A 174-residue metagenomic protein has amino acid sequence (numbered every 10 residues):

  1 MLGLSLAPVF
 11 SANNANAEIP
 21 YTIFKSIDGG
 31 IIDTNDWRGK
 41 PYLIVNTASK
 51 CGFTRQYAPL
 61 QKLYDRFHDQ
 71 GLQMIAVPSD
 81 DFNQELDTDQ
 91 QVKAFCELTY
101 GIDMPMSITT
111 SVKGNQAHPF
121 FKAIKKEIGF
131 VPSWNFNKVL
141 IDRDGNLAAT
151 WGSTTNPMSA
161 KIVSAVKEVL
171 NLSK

Functional and structural regions predicted by a protein language model:
M1-P8: Bacterial N-terminal signal peptides
F10-N35: N-terminal "domain-start" segment that seeds a small globular fold
R38-Y42, H68-Q73, Y100-P105, N135 (+1 more regions): Loop/turn elements at helix/coil->beta-strand transitions in domains of secreted/extracellular proteins
K40, K50, T54, L63-Q70 (+3 more regions): Structured segments of extracytoplasmic/periplasmic soluble domains in secreted or envelope-associated proteins
K40, T47-K50, P78-D81: Short pre-active-site segment immediately N-terminal to redox-active cysteine/selenocysteine motifs in thiol-based
F53-A117: Structural microenvironment flanking redox-active thiols in thiol-disulfide oxidoreductases
P119-K122, K126-K174: Thiol-/selenol-based redox modules, centered on thioredoxin-like and closely related oxidoreductase domains
